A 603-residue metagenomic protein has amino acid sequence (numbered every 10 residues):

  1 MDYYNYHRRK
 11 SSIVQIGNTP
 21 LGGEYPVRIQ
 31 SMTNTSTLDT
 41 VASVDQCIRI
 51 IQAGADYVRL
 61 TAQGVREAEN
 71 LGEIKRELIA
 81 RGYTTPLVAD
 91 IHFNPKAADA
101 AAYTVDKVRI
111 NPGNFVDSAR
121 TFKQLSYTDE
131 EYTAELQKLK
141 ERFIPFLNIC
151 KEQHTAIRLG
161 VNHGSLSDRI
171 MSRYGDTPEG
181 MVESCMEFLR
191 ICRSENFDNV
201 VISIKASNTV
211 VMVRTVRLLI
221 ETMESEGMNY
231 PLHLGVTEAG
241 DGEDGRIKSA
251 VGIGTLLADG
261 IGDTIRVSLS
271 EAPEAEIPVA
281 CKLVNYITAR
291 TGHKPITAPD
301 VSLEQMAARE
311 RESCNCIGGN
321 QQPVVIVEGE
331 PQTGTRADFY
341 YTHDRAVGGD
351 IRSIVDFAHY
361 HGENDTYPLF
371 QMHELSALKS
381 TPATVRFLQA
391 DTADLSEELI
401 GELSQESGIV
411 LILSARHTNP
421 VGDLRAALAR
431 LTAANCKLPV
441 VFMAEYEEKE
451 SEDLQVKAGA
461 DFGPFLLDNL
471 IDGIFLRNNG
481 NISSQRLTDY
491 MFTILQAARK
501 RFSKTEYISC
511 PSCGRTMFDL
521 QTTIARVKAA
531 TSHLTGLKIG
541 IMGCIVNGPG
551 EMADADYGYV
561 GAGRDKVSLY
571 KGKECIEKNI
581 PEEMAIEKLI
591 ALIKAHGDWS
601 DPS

Functional and structural regions predicted by a protein language model:
M1-M32, L147, K151-Q153, A289-P331 (+1 more regions): N-terminal amphipathic alpha-helix/helix-capping segment at the start of soluble metabolic enzymes
E24-A42, P86-N94, I170-V182, T237-I247 (+3 more regions): Active-site mouth loops of central-metabolism enzymes
V27-T33, V58-L60, T85-I91, V108-I110 (+12 more regions): Hydrophobic faces of well-ordered beta-strands that scaffold small-molecule active sites in alpha/beta enzyme cores
N34, A55-L78, P112-A134, V200-T209 (+2 more regions): Glycine-rich, proline-tolerant flexible connector loops at the mouths of alpha/beta enzymes
D56-R59, V105-T121, A258-E274, N469-I482 (+1 more regions): Glycine-rich phosphate-binding active-site loops on the catalytic face of alpha/beta enzymes
A62-T104, G348-G349, F370-S376: N-terminal active-site wall of soluble small-molecule enzyme domains
T84-F122, D129-I149, H154: Hydrophobic or amphipathic alpha-helical targeting/insertion segments
S126-F143, N148, I170-I317, L395-L534 (+1 more regions): Catalytic alpha/beta core domains of metabolic enzymes, predominantly
